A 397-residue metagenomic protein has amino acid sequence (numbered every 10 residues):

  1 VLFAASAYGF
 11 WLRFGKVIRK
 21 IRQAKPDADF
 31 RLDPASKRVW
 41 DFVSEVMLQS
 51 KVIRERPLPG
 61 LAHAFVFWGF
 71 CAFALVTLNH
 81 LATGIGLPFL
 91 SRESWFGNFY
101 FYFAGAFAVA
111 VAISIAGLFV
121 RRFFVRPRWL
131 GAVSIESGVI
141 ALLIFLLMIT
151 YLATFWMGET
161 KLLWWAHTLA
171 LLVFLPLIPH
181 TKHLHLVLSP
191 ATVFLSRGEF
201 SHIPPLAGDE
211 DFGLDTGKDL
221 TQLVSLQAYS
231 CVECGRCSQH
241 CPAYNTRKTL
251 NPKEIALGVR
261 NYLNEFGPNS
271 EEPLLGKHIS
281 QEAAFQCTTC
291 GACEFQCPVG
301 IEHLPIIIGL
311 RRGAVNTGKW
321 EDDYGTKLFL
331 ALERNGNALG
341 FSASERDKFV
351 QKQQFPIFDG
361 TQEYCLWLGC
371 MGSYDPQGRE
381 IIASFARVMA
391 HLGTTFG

Functional and structural regions predicted by a protein language model:
V1-G9, F89, T154-A170: Long, highly hydrophobic alpha-helical transmembrane signal-anchor segments
V1-S114, D219-L220, S225-A228, E254 (+1 more regions): Iron-sulfur-cluster electron-transfer modules
G9-A28, A82-G86, G117-I135, A153-T160 (+3 more regions): Juxtamembrane/interface segments at transmembrane-helix termini
R31-L32, E55-A62, E93-A104, P127-F145 (+2 more regions): Membrane-interface segments at loop-to-transmembrane junctions
R38-I53, I144-M157, W164: Pore-loop/selectivity-filter region of tetrameric P-loop cation channels
Y100-A112, L146, A170-L171, P176-I178 (+1 more regions): Generic multipass alpha-helical transmembrane bundles of integral membrane proteins
A110-S114, G138-L152, L163-L172: Hydrophobic membrane-spanning alpha-helices of multi-pass integral membrane proteins
L175-Q286: Ferredoxin-type iron-sulfur electron-transfer modules and their immediate structural context
